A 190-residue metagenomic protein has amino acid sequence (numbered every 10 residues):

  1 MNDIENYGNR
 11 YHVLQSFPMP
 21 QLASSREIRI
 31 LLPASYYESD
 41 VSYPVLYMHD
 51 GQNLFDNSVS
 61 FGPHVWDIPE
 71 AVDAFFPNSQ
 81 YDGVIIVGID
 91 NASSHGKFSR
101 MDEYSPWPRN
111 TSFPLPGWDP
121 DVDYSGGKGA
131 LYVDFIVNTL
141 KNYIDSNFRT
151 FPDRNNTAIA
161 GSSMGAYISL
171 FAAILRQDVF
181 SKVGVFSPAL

Functional and structural regions predicted by a protein language model:
M1-L190: Non-catalytic cap/lid and distal C-terminal segments of serine-dependent acyl enzymes
